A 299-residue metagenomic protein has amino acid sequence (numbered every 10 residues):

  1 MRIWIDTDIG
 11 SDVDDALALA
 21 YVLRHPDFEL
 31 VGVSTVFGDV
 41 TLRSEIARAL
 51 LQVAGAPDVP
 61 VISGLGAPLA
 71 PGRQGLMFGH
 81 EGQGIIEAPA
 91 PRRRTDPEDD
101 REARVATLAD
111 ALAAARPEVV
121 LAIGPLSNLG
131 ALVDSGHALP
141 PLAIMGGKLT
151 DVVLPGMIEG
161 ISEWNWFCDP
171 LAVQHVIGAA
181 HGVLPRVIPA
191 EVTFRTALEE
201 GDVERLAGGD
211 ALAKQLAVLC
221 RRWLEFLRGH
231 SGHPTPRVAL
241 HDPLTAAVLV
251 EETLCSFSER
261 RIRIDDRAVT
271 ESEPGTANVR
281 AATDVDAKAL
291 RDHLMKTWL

Functional and structural regions predicted by a protein language model:
M1, V22-R24, E29, F167-L171 (+1 more regions): Conformational coupling and interaction surfaces
M1-E45, A49, R92-T193: Active-site histidine-anchored catalytic micro-motif
V31-G32, D58-S63, S258-I262: Short N-terminal amphipathic alpha-helices
S44-A114, A268-V269, T276-D286, H293-M295: Metal-dependent C-N hydrolase catalytic cores
A54-G55, A180, V250: A broad structural signal for alpha-helix termini and local helix breaks/kinks
V61, V176, A246: A residue-level signal for conserved active-site and pocket-lining positions in enzyme catalytic cores
L69-P71, V152, R195-A197: Generic structural signal for helix capping and beta-alpha/helix-loop junctions
Q74-G82, G156-G160, D202-E204: Short, surface-exposed amphipathic charged segments that create phosphate/polyanion-binding patches used for binding
